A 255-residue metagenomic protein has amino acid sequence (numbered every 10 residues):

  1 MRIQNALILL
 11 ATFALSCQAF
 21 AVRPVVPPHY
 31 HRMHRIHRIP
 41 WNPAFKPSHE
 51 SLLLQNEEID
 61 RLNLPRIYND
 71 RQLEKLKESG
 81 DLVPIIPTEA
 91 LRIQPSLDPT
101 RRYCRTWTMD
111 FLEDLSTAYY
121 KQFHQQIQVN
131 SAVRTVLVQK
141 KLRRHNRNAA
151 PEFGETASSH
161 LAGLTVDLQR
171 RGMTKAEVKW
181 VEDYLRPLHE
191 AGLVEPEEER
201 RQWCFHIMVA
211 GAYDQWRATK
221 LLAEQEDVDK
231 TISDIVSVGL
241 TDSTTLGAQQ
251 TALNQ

Functional and structural regions predicted by a protein language model:
M1-L7: Bacterial N-terminal signal peptides that target proteins for export
I8-S16: Bacterial N-terminal signal peptides
A21-F111, E199-Q202, M208-D229, I235: Extracytoplasmic cell-surface/polysaccharide-interacting catalytic and binding patches
R23-V26, P151-Q255: Catalytic cores and adjacent binding grooves of peptidoglycan-active enzymes
C104-F111, L115, F123, V138 (+1 more regions): Stable alpha-helical elements in mature extracytoplasmic
L115-F123, N146, G172, L185-G192: Sec/Tat-exported extracytoplasmic proteins
K121-V133, G154, L193-E199: Surface-exposed patches in mature extracellular/periplasmic domains of secreted proteins
L137-F153: Charged, often glycine-rich, active-site loop that binds/positions anionic groups
